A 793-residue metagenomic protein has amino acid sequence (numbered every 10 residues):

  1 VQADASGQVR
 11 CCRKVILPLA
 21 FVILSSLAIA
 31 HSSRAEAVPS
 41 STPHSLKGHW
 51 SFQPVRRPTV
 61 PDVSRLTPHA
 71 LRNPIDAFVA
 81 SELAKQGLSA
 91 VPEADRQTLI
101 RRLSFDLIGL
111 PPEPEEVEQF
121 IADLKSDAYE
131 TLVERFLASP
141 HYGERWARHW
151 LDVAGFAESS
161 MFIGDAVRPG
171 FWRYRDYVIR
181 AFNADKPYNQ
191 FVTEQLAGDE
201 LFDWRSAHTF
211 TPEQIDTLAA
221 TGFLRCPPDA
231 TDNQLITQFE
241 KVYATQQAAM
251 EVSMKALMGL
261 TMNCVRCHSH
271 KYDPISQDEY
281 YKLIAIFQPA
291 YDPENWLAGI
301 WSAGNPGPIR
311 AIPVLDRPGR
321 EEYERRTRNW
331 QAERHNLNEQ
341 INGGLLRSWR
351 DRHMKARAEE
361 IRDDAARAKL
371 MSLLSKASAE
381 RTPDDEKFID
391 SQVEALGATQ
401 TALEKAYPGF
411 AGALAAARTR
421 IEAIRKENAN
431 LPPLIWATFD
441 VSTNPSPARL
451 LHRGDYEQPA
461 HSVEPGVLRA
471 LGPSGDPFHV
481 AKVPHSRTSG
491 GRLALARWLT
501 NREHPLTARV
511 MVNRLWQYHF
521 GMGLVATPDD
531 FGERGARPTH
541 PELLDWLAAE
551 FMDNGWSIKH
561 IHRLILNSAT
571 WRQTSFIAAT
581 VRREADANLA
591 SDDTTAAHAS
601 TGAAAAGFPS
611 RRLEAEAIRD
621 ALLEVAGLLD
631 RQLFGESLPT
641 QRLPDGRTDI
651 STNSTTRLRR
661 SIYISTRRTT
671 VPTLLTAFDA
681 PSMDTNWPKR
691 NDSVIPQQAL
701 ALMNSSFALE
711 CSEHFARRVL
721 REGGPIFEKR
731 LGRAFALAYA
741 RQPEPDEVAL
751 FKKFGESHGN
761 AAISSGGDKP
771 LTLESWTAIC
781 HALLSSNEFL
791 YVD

Functional and structural regions predicted by a protein language model:
V1-R13: N-terminal secretory signal peptides that target proteins for export/translocation
I16-A28: Bacterial N-terminal signal peptides
A35-P61, R148, S159, A184 (+4 more regions): Post-cleavage N-terminal segment of exported redox proteins
S64-R101, D106, L110-H141, F156-T209 (+12 more regions): Primarily short, surface-exposed interaction patches in extracytoplasmic proteins
L201, H208-R328, A332, L675: Sequence context surrounding c-type heme c attachment/ligation sites in exported
L346-L370: Extended alpha-helical coiled-coil "stalk/arm" regions that act as elongated linkers or oligomerization scaffolds
I779: Globin-like tetrapyrrole-binding proteins
